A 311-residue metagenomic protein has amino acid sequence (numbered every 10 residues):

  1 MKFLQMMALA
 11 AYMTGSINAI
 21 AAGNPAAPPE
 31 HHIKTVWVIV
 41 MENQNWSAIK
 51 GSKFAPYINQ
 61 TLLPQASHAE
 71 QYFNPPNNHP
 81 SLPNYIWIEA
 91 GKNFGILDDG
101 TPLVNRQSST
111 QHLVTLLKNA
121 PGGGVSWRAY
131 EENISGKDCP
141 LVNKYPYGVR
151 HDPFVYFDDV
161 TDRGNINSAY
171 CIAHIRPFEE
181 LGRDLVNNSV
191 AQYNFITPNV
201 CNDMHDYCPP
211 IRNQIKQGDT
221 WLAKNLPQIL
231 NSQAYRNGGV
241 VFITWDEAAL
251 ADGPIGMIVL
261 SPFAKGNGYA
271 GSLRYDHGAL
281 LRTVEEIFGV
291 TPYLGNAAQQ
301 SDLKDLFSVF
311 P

Functional and structural regions predicted by a protein language model:
M1-I20: Fungal secretory targeting signals
A22-P311: Flexible, surface-exposed loop/gating regions in the mature catalytic domains of secreted/periplasmic hydrolases
